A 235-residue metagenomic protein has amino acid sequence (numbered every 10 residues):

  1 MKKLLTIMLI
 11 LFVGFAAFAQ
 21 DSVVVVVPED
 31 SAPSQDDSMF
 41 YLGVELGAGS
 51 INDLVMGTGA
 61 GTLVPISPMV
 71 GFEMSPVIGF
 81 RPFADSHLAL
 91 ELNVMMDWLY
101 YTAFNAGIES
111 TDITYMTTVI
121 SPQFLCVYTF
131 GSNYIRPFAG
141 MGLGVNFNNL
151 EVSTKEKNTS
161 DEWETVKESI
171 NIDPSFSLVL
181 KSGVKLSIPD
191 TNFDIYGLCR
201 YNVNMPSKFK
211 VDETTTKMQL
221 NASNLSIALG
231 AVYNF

Functional and structural regions predicted by a protein language model:
M1-L4, Q20: Positively charged n-region of N-terminal signal peptides that target proteins for export
L4-V13: Sec-dependent N-terminal signal peptides
F15-A19: Sec/Tat signal peptide C-region and signal peptidase I cleavage site
Q20-F83, V232-F235: Short glycine/proline- and aromatic-enriched beta-strand/turn motifs that initiate or cap beta-hairpins
D36-L42, A84-L92, N133-A139, T191-I195 (+1 more regions): Outer-envelope beta-barrel architecture signal
V44-A48, V70-F80, M96, P122-Y128 (+5 more regions): Residues on the lipid-exposed face of transmembrane beta-strands in outer-membrane beta-barrel proteins
G49-V70, M96-V119, V145-S175, V203-A228: Extracellular/periplasm-exposed beta-strand and loop segments of Gram-negative cell-envelope proteins, dominated by
I113-V119, F124-Y134: Helix-adjacent hinge/juxtasegments
